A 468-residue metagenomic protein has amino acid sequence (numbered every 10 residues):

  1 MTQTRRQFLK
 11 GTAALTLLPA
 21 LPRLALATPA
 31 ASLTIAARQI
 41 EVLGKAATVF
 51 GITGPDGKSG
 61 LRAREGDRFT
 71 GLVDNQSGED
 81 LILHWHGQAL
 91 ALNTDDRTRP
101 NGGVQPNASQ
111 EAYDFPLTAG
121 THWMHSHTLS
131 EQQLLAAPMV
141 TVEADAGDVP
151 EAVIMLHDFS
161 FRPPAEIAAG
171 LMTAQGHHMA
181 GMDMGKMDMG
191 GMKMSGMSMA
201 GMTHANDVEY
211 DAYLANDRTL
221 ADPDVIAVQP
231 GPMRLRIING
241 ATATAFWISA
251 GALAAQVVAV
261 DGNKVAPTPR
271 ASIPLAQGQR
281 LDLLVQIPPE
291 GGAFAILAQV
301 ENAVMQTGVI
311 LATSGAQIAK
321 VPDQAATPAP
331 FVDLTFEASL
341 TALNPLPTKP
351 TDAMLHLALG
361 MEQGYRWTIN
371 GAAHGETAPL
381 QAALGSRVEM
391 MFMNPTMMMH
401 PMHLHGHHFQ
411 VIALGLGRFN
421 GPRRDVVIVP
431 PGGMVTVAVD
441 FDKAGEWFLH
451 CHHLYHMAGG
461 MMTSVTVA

Functional and structural regions predicted by a protein language model:
M1, Q7-A27: N-terminal export signals
A20-V49: C-terminal segment of N-terminal export signals and the immediately downstream linker at the start of the mature
P29-S32, Q133-G176, N263-M399, F419 (+2 more regions): Extended terminal and domain-junction accessory segments
V73-S77, I238-G240, F392-T396: Asparagine-centered strand-capping/turn motif at beta-strand->loop junctions
A91-H122, H127-T128, R270, P274: Aromatic/His-enriched, Gly/Pro-containing loop or helix-boundary segments that lie immediately adjacent to catalytic
T94, P100-P106, A200-L334, L414-N420: Histidine- and aromatic-rich segments of cupredoxin/plastocyanin-like copper-binding domains
S109-Y113, Q279-L283, D425, G433-V437: Short strand-edge motifs at loop-to-beta-strand transitions and within beta-strands of extracellular beta-rich domains
L156-Q229, I238: Acidic-aromatic/histidine active-site loop/patch
